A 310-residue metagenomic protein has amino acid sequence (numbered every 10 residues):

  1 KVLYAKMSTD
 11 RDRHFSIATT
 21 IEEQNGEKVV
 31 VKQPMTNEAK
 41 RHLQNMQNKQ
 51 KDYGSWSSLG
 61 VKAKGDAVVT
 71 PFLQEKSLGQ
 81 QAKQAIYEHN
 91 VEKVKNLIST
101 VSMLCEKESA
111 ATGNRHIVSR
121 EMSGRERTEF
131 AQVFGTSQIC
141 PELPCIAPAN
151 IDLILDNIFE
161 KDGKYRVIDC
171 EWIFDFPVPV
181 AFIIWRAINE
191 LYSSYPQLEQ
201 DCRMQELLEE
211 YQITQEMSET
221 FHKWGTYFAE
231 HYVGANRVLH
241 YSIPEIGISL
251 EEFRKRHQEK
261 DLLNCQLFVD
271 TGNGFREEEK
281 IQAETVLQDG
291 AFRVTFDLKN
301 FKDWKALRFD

Functional and structural regions predicted by a protein language model:
K1-D10, S249, F253: Flexible, low-complexity flanking/linker segments at catalytic domain boundaries
Y4-K49: ATP-binding glycine-rich loop module of kinase domains
K49-W56: Structural motif at the C-terminus of the N-lobe alphaC helix and the adjacent alphaC-beta4 loop of the Hanks-type
S58-V133: Conserved structural core of kinase catalytic domains
E129-E199: Catalytic activation segment of kinase domains across protein kinase-like and atypical kinase folds
V167-L250: C-lobe/activation-segment region of protein kinase-like
K255-F292, D310: Extracellular ligand-binding interfaces
A291-F309: Extracellular beta-strand ligand-recognition surfaces/modules
